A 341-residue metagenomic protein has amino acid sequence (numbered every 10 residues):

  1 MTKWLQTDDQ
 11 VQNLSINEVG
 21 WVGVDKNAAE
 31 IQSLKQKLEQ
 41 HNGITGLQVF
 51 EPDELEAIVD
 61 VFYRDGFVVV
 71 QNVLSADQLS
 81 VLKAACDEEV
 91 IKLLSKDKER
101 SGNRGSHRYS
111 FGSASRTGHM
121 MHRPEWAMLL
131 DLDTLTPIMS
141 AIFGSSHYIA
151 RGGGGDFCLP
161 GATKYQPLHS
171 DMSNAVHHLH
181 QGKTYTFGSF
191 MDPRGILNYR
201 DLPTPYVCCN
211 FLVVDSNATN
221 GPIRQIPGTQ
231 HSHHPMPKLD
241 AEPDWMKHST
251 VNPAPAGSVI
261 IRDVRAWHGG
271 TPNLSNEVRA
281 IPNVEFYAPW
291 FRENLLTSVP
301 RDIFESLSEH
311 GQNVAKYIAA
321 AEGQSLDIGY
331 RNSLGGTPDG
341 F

Functional and structural regions predicted by a protein language model:
T2-D65, Q71-S189: Non-heme Fe(II)-dependent double-stranded beta-helix
K3-Q48, H231-P243, T250, V259-I261 (+1 more regions): Non-heme Fe(II)/2-oxoglutarate
V69-Q71, Y148-G152, C208, P222-Q225 (+1 more regions): A structural signal for short, well-ordered beta-strand segments and their strand-loop junctions that often border
L74-A76, G155-C158, S173, D215-A218 (+3 more regions): Short, solvent-exposed loop/turn segments at secondary-structure junctions
H122-M128, I196-N198, M246-T250, G269-T271: Active-site rim elements
G153-G155, C209-F211, P282-F286: A structural signal for short, well-ordered beta-strand segments
K164-V251, E293-R301: Catalytic core of non-heme Fe(II) oxygenases with the double-stranded beta-helix
P255-A256: Residue-level recognition of short, solvent-exposed, well-ordered loop/turn junctions that link secondary-structure
